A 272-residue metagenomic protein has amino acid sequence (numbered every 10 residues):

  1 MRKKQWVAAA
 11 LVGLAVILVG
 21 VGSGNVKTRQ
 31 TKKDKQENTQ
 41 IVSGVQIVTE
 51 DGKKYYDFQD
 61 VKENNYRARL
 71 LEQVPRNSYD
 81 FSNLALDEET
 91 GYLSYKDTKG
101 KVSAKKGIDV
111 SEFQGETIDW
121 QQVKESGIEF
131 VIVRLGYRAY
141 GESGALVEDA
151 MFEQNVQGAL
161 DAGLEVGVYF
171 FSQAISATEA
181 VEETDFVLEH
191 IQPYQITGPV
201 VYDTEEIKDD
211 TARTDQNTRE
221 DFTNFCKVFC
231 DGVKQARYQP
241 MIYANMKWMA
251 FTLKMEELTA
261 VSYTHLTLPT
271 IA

Functional and structural regions predicted by a protein language model:
M1-V12: N-terminal Sec-pathway targeting helices
V21-K33: Sec-dependent signal peptide cleavage junction
E37-Q122, S126, R134: Boundary/entry segment of secreted carbohydrate-active catalytic domains
A104-S126, I132-F225: Substrate-binding cleft of extracellular glycoside hydrolase catalytic domains
R219-R237: Long, well-ordered alpha-helical scaffolding segments within enzyme catalytic domains, especially pronounced
Y238-M249: Aromatic-lined carbohydrate-recognition surfaces of secreted/lumenal glycan-active proteins
F251-S262: Substrate-binding cleft/loops of secretory-pathway carbohydrate-active enzymes
T264-T270: Conserved small/polar residues in nucleotide/adenosyl-binding loops
